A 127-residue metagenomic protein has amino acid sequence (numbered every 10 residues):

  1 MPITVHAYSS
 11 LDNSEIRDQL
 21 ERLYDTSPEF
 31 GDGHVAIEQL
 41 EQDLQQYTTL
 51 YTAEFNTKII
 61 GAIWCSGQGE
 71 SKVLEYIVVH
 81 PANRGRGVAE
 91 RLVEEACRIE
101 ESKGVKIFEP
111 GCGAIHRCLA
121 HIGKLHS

Functional and structural regions predicted by a protein language model:
M1-V35: Short amphipathic alpha-helix that is part of the acyltransferase structural core
P28-N56: Active-site rim helix/loop that mediates acceptor-substrate recognition in acyltransferases
T52, K58-S66, V73-V78: Conserved beta-strand in the GNAT
E75-Y76, R84, C118: Acidic/histidine-enriched, beta-strand-rich ligand/metal-binding domains
V79, G85-R98: Conserved acetyl-CoA-binding loop-helix of GNAT-fold acetyltransferases
L92, A114-C118: Conserved short alpha-helix immediately C-terminal to the canonical SAM/SAH-binding motif I of Rossmann-like
E100-A114: Conserved GNAT acetyl-CoA-binding A-motif
G111-G113, G123-S127: Conserved catalytic-core motifs of GNAT/GCN5-like acyltransferases
